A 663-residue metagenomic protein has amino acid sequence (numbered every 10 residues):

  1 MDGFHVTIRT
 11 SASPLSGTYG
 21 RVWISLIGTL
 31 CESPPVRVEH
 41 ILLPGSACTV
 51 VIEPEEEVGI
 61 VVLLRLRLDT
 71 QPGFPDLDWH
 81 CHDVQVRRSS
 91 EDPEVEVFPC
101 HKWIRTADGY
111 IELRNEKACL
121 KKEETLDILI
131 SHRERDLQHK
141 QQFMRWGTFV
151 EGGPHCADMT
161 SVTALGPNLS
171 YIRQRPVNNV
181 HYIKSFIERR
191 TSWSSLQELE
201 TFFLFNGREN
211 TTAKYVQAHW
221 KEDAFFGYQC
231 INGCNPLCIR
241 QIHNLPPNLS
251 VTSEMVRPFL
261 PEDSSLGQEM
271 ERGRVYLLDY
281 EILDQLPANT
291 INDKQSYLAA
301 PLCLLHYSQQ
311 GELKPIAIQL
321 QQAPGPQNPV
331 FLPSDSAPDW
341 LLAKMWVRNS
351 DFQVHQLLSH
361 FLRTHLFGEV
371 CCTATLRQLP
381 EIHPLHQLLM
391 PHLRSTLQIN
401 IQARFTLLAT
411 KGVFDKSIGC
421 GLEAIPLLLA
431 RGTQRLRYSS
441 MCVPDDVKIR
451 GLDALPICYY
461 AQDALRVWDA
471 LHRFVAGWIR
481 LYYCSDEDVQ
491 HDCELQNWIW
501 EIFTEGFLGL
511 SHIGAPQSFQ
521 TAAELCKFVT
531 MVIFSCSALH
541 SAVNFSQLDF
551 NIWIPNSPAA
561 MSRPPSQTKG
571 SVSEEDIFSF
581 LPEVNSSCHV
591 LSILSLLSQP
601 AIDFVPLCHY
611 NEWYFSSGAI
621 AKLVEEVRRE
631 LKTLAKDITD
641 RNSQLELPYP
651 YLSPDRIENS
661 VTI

Functional and structural regions predicted by a protein language model:
M1-I663: Long, compositionally biased charged/polar stretches
